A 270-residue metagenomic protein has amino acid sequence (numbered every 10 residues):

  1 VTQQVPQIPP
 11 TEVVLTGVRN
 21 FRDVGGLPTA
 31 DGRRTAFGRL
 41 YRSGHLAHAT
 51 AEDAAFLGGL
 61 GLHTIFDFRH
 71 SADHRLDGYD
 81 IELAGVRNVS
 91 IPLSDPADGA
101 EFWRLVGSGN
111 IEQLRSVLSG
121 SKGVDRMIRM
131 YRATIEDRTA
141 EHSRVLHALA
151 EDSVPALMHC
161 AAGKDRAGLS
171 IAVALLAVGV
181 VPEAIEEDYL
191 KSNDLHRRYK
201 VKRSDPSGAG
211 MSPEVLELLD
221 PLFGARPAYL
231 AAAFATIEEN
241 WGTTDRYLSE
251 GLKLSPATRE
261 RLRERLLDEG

Functional and structural regions predicted by a protein language model:
V1-L157, L169-G270: Cys-dependent protein tyrosine phosphatase-like superfamily
A162, R166-A167: Ser/Thr-glycine-rich phosphate-binding loops at phosphate-binding pockets of nucleotides, nucleotide cofactors
